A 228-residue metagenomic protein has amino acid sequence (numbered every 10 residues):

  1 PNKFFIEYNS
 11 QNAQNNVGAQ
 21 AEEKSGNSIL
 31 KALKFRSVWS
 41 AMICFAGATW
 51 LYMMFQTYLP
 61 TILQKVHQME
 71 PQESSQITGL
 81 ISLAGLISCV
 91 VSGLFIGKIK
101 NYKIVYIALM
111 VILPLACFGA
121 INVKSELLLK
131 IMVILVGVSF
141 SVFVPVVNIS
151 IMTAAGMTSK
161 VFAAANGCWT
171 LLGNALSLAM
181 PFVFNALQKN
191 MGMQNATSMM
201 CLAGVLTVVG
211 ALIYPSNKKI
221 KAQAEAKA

Functional and structural regions predicted by a protein language model:
P1-Q14, V208-P215: C-terminal membrane-cytosol helix-exit motif in multi-pass small-molecule transporters
F5-A41: Juxtamembrane intracellular "pre-TM" segments in multi-pass secondary transporters
F35-C89, V144, M180: Extracytoplasmic gate region of multi-pass secondary transporters
T61, P145-G156: Intracellular helix-loop hinge segments at the cytoplasmic ends of transmembrane helices in 12-TM rocker-switch-type
S88-N101, Q188: Helix-to-loop junctions at the C-terminal end of transmembrane segments in multipass secondary transporters
N101-V147: C-terminal transmembrane helical hairpin of 12-TM major facilitator-type secondary transporters
G156-M191: A late C-terminal transmembrane helix in Major Facilitator Superfamily
F184-G204: A membrane-interface helix-boundary motif in multi-pass transporters
